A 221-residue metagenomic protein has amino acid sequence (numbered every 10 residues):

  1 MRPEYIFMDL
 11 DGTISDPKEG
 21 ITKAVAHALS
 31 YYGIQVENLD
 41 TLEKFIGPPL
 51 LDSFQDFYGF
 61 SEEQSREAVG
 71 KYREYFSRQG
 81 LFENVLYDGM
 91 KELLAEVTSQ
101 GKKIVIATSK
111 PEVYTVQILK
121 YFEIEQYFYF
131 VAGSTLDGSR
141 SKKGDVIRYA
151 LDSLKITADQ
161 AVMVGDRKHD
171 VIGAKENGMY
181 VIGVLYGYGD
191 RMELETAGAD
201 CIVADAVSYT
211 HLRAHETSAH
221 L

Functional and structural regions predicted by a protein language model:
M1-K44: Active-site neighborhood of HAD-like aspartate-dependent phosphohydrolases
T13, T108-K110, T217: Conserved phosphate-coupling serine/threonine residues in phosphotransfer and NTP-handling enzymes
A28, P49-E62, I118, A150-L151: Helix-loop "lid/cap" segments that line or gate small-molecule binding pockets
Q55-K91: Metal-dependent phosphoesterase signature
L93-L119: Substrate-recognition element of Asp-dependent hydrolases with the DxDx(T/V) motif
K143-V171: Conserved Lys-Pro-Asp/Glu-containing loop-to-beta segment of HAD-superfamily phosphomonoesterases, centered on
M163-C201: Acidic, Mg2+-coordinating phosphoryl-transfer loop and its flanking beta/alpha structural elements, shared across
T210-T217: Conserved small/polar residues in nucleotide/adenosyl-binding loops
